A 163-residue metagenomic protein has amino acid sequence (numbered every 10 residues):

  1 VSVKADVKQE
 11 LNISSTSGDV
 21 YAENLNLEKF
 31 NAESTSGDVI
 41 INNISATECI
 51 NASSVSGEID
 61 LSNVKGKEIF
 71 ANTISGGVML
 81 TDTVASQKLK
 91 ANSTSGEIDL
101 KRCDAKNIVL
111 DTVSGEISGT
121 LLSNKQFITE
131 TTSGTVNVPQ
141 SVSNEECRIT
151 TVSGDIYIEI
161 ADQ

Functional and structural regions predicted by a protein language model:
V1-Q163: Intrinsically disordered, low-complexity terminal regions
